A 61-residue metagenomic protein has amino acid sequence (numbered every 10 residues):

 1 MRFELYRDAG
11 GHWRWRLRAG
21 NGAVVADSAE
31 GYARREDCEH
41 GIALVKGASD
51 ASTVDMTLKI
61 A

Functional and structural regions predicted by a protein language model:
F3-L5, D55-M56: Intrinsic, low-complexity N-terminal interaction/targeting segments
E4-V25: Short aromatic-glycine-(Arg/Gly/Cys) micro-motifs in beta-strand/loop hairpins
G20, D27, S49-S52: Intrinsic disorder/low-complexity segments
A23-R34: A short, exposed loop/beta-hairpin motif centered on an aromatic-Gly-Thr core
V24, L44, D55: Short, well-ordered, aromatic-rich surface patches in folded extracellular/luminal domains
A33-D50: A short, charged, amphipathic alpha-helix used as a generic interaction element across diverse proteins
A48-A61: Short, mixed-charge low-complexity intrinsically disordered segments
